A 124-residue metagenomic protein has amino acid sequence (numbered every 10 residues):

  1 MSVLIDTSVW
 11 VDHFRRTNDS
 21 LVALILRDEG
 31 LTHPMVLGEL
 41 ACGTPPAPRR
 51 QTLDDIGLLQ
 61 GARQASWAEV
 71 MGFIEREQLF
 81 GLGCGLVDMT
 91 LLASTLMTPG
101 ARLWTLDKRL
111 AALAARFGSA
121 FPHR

Functional and structural regions predicted by a protein language model:
M1-M35, A41-T52, Q60, F117-A120: Short, well-structured N-terminal submotif of metal-dependent ribonuclease cores
H13, D19, G61-R124: Active-site neighborhoods of divalent-metal-dependent phosphate/nucleic-acid chemistry enzymes
M35-V36, I74: Short, histidine-centered active-site or binding-site loop motifs used for metal coordination, general acid-base
T52-L53, V70: A structural signal for short hydrophobic/aromatic patches embedded in well-ordered alpha helices
G57: Helix-loop "lid/cap" segments that line or gate small-molecule binding pockets
